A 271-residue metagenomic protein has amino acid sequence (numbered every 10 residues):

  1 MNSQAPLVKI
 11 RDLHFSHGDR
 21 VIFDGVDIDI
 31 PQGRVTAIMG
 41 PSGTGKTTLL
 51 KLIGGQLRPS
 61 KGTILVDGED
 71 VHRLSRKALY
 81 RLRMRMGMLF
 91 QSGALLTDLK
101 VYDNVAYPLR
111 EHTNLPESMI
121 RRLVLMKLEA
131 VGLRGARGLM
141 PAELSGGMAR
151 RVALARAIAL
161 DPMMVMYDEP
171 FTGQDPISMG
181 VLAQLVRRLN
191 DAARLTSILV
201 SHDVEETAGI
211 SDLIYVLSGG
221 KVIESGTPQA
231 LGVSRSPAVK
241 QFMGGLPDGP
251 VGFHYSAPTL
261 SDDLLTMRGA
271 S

Functional and structural regions predicted by a protein language model:
M39-P41: The feature captures the beta-strand-to-loop junction immediately N-terminal to the Walker
G54: Helix-to-loop junction immediately C-terminal to a conserved catalytic motif
E69-D70, E117-G135: Conserved ABC ATPase "signature" region
M140-L144, M148: Conserved ABC ATPase signature
D161: Conserved catalytic motifs of ABC-family nucleotide-binding domains
V165-D168: Catalytic Walker B motif of ABC-type/P-loop ATPase nucleotide-binding domains
